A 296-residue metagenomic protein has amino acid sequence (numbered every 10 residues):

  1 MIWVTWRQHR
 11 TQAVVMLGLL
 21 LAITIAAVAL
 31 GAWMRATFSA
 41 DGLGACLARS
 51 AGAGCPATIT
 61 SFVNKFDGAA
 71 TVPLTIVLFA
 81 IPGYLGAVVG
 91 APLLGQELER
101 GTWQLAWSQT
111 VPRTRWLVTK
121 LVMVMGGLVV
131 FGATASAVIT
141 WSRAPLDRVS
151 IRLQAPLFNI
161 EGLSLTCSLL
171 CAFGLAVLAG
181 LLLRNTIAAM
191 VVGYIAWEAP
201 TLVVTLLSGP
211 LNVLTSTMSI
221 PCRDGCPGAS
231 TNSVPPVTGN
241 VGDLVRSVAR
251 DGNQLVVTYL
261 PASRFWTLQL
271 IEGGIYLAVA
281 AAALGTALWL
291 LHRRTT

Functional and structural regions predicted by a protein language model:
M1-L21: Aromatic- and glycine-rich beta-strand/loop motifs that create alpha-glucan
R10-M16, L78-I81, R113-T140: Selective transmembrane-helix segments that form parts of the transport pathway or gating/packing helices in multipass
L21-A29, V72, V122-A188, T201-S216 (+2 more regions): Secretory targeting signals
L30-F66, V149-R152, I195-L290, R294-T295: Terminal transmembrane helical anchor/hairpin motif
T71-T75, Y84-V88, A135, P156-E161 (+2 more regions): Short alpha-helical transmembrane interface motifs in multi-pass membrane proteins
V72-L98, T102: Long, hydrophobic alpha-helical segments
G86-G90, T134, L175, A283 (+1 more regions): Hydrophobic/aromatic residues in alpha-helical transmembrane segments
L93-M125: Helix-loop-helix units of permease transmembrane domains in multi-pass membrane transporters, especially ABC
